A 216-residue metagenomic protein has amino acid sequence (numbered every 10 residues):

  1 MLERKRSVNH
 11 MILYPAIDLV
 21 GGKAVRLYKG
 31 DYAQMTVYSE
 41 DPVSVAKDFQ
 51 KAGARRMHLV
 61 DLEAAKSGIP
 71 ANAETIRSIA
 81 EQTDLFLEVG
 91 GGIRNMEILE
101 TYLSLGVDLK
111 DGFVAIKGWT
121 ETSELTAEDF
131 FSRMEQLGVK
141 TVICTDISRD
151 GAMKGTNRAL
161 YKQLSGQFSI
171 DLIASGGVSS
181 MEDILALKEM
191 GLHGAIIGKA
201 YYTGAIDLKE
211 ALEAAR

Functional and structural regions predicted by a protein language model:
L2, R6-K29: N-terminal amphipathic alpha-helix/helix-capping segment at the start of soluble metabolic enzymes
L13-L19, M57-H58, L87-G91, L105-V107 (+3 more regions): Hydrophobic faces of well-ordered beta-strands that scaffold small-molecule active sites in alpha/beta enzyme cores
K29-A33, E100-R149: Conserved anion-binding
Y38-F49, N95-L99, S123-R133: Short, acidic/polar
R56-T75, C144-K154: Glycine-rich, proline-tolerant flexible connector loops at the mouths of alpha/beta enzymes
P70-R77, T120-D129, K154-Q163: Charged helix-capping and loop-helix junction motifs
L87-E88, I93-S104, A159-G194: Catalytic cores of alpha/beta
K188, G194, Y201-R216: C-terminal helical cap(s) of enzyme catalytic domains, especially alpha/beta-barrels
